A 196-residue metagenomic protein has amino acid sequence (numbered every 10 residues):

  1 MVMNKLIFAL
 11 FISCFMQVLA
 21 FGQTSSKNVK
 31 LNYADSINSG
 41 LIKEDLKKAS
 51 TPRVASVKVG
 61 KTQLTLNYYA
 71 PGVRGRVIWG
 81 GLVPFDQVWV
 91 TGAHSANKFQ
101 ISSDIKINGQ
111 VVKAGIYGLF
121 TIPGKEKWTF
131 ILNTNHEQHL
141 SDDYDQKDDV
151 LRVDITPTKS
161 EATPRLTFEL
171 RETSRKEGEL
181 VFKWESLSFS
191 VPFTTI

Functional and structural regions predicted by a protein language model:
M1-K27: Bacterial Sec-dependent N-terminal signal peptides
V2, F8, D45-L46, H94: Hydrophobic alpha-helical segments, principally membrane-spanning helices and signal/leader peptides
T24-L82, Q87, S141-I196: Primarily secretory-pathway and cell-envelope proteins
Q87-Q138: Mid-length scaffold segments of soluble, non-membrane domains
